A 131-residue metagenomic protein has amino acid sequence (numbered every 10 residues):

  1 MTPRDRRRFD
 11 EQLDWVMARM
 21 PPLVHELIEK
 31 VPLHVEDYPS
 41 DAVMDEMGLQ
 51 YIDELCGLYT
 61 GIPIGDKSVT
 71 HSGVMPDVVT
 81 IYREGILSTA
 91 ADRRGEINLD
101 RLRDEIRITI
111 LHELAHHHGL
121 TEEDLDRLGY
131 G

Functional and structural regions predicted by a protein language model:
M1-E105, H117, T121-D124: Active-site rim/adjacent substrate-binding subdomains
T109, E113-H117: Catalytic glutamate of the conserved HExxH
E123-G131: Short, highly charged C-terminal tails/helix-capping segments
